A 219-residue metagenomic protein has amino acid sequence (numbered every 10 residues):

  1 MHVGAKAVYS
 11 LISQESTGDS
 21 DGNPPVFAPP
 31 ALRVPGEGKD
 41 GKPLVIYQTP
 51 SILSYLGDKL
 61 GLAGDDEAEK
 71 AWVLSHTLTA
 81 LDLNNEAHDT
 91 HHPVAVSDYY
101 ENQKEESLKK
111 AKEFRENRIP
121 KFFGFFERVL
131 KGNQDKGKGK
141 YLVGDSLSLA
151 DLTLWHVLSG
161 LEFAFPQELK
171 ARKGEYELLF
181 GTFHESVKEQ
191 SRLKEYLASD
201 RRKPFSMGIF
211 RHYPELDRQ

Functional and structural regions predicted by a protein language model:
M1-E113: GST-like domain detector, emphasizing the conserved glutathione-binding G-site in the N-terminal thioredoxin-like
S16-S20, E189-Q190, S199: Polar helix-capping/helix-linker motif
L56, S75-H76, A80-E189: GST-like fold's C-terminal all-alpha helical module
A63-G64, N84, F165-P166, F205-M207: A short hydrophobic/aromatic micro-motif that marks alpha-helical segments and, especially, helix-coil
G64-D65, N85, V143-D145, E195 (+1 more regions): Generic structural "secondary-structure junction" signal
S191-Q219: C-terminal helix/juxtamembrane-tail motif
